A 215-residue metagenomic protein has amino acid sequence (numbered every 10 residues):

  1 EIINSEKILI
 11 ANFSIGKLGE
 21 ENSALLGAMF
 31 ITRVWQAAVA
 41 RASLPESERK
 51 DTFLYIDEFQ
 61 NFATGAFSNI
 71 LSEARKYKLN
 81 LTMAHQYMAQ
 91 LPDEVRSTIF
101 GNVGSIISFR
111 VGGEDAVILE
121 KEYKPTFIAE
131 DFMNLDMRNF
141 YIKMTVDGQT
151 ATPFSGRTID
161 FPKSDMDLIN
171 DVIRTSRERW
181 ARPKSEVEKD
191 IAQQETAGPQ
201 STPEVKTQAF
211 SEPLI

Functional and structural regions predicted by a protein language model:
E1-L79, V95, F132-L135, I142-T150: P-loop NTPase motor domains
I8, L25, A129-I215: Conserved P-loop NTPase motor module
S23-L26, F67-S68, R96, K121 (+2 more regions): Composition- and surface-driven signal marking solvent-exposed, interaction-prone regions in large proteins
L26-V34, L119, Y123, D160: Short amphipathic C-terminal alpha-helix that caps PH/PH-like domains
E58, R110, I159-D160: Conserved residues at beta->alpha junctions
I70-P153: Conserved ATP-driven motor cores of ASCE-family P-loop NTPases powering translocation/secretion/packaging/pilus
